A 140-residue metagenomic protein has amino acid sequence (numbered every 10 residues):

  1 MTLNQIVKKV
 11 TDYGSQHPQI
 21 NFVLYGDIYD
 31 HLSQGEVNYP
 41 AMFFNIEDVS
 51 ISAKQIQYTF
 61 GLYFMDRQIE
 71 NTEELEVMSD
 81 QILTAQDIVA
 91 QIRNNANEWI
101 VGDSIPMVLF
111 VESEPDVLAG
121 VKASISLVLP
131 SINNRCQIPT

Functional and structural regions predicted by a protein language model:
M1-G26, F43-T140: Charged, amphipathic alpha-helical segments and their flanking helix caps
Y25-G35: Short acidic low-complexity segments
Q34-N45: Low-complexity, acidic Ser/Thr/Pro/Gly-rich terminal tails and inter-domain linkers that flank the onset of structured
